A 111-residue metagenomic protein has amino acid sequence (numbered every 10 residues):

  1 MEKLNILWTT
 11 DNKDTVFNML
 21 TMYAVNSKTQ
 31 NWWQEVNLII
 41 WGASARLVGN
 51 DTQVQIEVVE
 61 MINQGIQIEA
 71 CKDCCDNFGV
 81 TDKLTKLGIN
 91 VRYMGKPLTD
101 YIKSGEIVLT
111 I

Functional and structural regions predicted by a protein language model:
M1, K13-D14, V25: N-terminal glycine-/serine-/threonine-rich phosphate-binding loop
L4-I6, V36-N37, Q67-E69, E106-V108: Structural motif
N5-L20, A43-G49: Short, glycine-rich nucleotide/cofactor-binding loops
F17-Q30: Histidine-anchored nucleotide/phosphate-binding helix
A24, E35-W41, I68-C74: Short internal beta-strands
I40-S44, K83: Short, basic, glycine/proline-bearing loop/turn elements
T52-T81: A glycine-rich helix N-cap at a beta->alpha junction
T81-I111: C-terminal structural segments of small proteins and small subunits
